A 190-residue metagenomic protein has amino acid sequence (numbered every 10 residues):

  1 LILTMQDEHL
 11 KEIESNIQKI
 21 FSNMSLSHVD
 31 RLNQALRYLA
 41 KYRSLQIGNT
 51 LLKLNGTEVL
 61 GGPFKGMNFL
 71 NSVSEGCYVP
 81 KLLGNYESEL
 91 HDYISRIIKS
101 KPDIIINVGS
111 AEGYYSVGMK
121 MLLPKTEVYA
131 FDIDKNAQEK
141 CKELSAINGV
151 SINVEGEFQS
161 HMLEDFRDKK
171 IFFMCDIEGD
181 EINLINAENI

Functional and structural regions predicted by a protein language model:
I2-F131, K135, E139-L144, N148-V150 (+1 more regions): S-adenosyl-L-methionine
I104, S110-E112, V154-I190: Active-site segment flanking the S-adenosylmethionine/decSAM binding pocket in AdoMet-dependent transferases
